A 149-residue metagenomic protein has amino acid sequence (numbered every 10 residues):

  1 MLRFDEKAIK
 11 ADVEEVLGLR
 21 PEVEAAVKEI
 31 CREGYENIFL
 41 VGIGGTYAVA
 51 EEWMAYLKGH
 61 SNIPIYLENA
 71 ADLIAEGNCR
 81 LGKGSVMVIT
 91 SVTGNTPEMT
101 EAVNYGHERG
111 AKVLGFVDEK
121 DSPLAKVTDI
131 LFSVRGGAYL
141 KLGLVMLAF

Functional and structural regions predicted by a protein language model:
M1-A25: Cofactor-/ligand-binding subdomain signature composed of acidic, glycine-rich, tryptophan-containing flexible loops
L2, K28-E29, G77-N78: Short, flexible segments with low predicted structural confidence
P21-E36: Glycine-rich phosphate/diphosphate-binding loops that line cofactor/substrate pockets in enzymes
R32-F149: Glycine-rich phosphate-binding loops that contact phosphosugars or nucleotide phosphates
